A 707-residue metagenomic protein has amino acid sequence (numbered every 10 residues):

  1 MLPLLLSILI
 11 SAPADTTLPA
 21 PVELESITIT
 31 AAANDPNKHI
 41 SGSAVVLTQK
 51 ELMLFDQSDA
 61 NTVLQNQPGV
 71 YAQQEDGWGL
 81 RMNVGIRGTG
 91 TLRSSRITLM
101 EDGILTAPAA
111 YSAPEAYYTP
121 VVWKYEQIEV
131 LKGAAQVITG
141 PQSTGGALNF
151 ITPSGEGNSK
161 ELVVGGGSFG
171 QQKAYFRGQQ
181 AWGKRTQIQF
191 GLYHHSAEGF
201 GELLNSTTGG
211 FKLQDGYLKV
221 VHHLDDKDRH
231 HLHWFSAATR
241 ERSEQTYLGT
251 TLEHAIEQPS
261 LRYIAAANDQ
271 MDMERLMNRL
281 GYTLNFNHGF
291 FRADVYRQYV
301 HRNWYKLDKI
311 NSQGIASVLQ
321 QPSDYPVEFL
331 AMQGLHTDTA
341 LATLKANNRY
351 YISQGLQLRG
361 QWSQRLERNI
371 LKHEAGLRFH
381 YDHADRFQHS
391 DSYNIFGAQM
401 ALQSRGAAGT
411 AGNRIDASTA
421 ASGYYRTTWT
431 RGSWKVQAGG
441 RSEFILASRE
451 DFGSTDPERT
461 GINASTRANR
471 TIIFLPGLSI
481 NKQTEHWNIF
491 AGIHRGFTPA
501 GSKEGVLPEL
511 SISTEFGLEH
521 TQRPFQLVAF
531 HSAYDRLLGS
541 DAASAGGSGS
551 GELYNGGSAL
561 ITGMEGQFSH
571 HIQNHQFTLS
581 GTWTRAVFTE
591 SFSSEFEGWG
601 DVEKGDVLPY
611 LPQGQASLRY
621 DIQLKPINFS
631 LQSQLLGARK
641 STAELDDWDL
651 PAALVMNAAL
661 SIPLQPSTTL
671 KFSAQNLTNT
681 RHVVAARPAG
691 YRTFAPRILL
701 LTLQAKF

Functional and structural regions predicted by a protein language model:
E25-F55, W78-N83: N-terminal periplasmic "start-of-domain" segments of outer-membrane beta-barrel proteins
N61-I104, P108: Extracytoplasmic beta-strand/coil segments of soluble accessory domains associated with Gram-negative outer-membrane
I97, A135, A147-A181, F190-L192 (+2 more regions): Short strand-turn segments of transmembrane beta-barrel domains in outer membranes, especially the first one or two
I104-K132: Short acidic/polar hinge/loop motifs at secondary-structure boundaries that mediate gating or recognition
N149, G165, R177-Q270, K306-D308: Periplasmic-side early beta-strands and strand-to-turn transitions of outer-membrane beta-barrels
F290-K306, N488-G492, P508-I572, Q576-F592: Membrane-embedded beta-barrel scaffold of Gram-negative outer-membrane proteins
Y351-S353, L366-E374, R378-D382, G406-D535 (+3 more regions): Structural signature of Gram-negative outer-membrane beta-barrels, strongest in the C-terminal barrel of TonB-dependent
W362, T430-S433, I445, H531 (+3 more regions): Gram-negative outer-membrane beta-barrel transporters
